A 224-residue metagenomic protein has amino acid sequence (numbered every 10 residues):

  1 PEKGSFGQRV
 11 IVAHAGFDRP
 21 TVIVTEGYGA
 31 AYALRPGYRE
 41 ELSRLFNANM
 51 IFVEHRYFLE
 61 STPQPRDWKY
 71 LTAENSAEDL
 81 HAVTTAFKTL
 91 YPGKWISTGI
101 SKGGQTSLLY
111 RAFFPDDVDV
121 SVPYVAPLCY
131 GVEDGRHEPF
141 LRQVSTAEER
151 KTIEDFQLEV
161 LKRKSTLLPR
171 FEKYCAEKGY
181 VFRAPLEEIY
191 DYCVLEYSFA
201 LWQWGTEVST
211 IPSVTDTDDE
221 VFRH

Functional and structural regions predicted by a protein language model:
P1-N49: Catalytic-loop region of hydrolases
T21-V24, M50-V53, I96-T98, V120-P123: Structural recognition of the beta-strand scaffold that forms the well-ordered cores of secreted hydrolase catalytic
G29, R56-L59, L128, S145: Alpha/beta-hydrolase active-site loop signature
S43-T62: Conserved alpha/beta-hydrolase
K69-L90: Alpha/beta-hydrolase active-site loop
Y91-S101: Alpha/beta-hydrolase fold nucleophile elbow
G99-L109: Glycine-rich nucleophile elbow surrounding the catalytic serine of serine-hydrolase chemistry
L109-H224: Alpha/beta-hydrolase
